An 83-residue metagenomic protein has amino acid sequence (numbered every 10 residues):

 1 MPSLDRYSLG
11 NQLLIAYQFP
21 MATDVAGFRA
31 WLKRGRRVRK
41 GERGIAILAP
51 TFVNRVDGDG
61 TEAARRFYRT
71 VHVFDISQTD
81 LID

Functional and structural regions predicted by a protein language model:
M1-D83: N-terminal accessory/interface modules of nucleic-acid-binding and processing proteins
